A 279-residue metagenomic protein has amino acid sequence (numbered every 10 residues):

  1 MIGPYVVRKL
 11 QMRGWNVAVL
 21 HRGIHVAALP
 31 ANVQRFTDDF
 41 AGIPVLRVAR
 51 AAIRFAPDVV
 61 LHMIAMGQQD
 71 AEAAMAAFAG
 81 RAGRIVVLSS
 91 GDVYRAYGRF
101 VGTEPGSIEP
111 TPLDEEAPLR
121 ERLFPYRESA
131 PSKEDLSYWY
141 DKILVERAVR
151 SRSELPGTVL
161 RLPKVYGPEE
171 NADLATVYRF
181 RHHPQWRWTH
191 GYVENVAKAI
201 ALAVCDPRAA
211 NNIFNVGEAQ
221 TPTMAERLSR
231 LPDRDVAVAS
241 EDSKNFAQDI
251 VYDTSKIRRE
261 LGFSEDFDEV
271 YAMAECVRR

Functional and structural regions predicted by a protein language model:
G3-P4: N-terminal Rossmann-fold NAD(P) dinucleotide-binding loop
I24-L29, Q34-A82, V87, V93-R99 (+1 more regions): NAD(P)H-binding glycine-rich loop region in Rossmannoid oxidoreductase-like domains and their noncatalytic homologs
G91-L119, S137-Y140, V165-E169: Conserved catalytic-site region of short-chain dehydrogenase/reductase
E115-T158: Active-site Tyr-X1-5-Lys
L155, G167-V177, W186, V193 (+2 more regions): Glycine/proline-rich active-site loop of Rossmann-fold NAD(P)-dependent oxidoreductases
V159-L162, P184-A197, I213, M224 (+1 more regions): Conserved loop-to-helix N-cap of the C-terminal "lid" that shapes the substrate pocket in Rossmann-like
A197-T254: Mid/C-terminal beta-alpha module of Rossmann-like enzyme folds, strongest in SDR-family dehydrogenases/epimerases
V236-A239, K244-R279: C-terminal amphipathic/interface module of NAD(P)-dependent oxidoreductases and related NAD-binding regulators
